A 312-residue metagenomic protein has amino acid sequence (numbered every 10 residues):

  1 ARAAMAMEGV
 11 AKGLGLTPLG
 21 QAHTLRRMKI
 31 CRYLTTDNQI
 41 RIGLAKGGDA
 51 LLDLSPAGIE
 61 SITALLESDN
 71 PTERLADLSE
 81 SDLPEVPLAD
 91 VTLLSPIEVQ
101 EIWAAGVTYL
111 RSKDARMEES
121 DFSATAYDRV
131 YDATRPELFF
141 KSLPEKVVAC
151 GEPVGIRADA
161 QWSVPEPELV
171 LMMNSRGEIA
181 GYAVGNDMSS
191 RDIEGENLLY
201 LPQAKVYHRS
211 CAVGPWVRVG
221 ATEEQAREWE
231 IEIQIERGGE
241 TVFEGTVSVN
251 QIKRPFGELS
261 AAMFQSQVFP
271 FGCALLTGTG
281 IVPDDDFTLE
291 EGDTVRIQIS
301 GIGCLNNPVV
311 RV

Functional and structural regions predicted by a protein language model:
A1-R27: N-terminal amphipathic/basic-hydrophobic helices that include classical n-h-c signal peptides and signal-anchor
R26-A105, S120, E258, N307-V312: Generic N-terminal segment detector
R26-K29, D37-Q39, K46-G47, P165-P167 (+2 more regions): A short, compositionally biased
L34-N38, A45-D49, M173-E178, E236-G239 (+1 more regions): Short acidic-glycine loop/turn motifs at beta-strand connectors
G58, N186, S248-V249: A generic structural motif
T72-G239, E258: Active-site microenvironments in enzyme catalytic cores
R191-V312: Catalytic-pocket segment enriched in acidic/His residues
